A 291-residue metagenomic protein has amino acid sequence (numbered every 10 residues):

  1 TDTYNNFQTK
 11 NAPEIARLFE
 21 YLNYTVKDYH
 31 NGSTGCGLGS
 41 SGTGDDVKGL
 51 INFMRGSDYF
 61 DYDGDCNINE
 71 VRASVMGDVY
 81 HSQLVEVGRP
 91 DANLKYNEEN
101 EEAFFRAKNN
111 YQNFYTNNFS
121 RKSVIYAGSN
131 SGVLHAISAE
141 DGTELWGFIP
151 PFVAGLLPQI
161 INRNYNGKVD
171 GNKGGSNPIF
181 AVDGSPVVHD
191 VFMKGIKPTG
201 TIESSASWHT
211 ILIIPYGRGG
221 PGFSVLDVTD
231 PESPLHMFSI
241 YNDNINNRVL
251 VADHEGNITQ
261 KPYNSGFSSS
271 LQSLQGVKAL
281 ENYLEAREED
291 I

Functional and structural regions predicted by a protein language model:
T1-I291: A fold-level detector for beta-propeller and closely related beta-sheet-rich head/sensor domains
